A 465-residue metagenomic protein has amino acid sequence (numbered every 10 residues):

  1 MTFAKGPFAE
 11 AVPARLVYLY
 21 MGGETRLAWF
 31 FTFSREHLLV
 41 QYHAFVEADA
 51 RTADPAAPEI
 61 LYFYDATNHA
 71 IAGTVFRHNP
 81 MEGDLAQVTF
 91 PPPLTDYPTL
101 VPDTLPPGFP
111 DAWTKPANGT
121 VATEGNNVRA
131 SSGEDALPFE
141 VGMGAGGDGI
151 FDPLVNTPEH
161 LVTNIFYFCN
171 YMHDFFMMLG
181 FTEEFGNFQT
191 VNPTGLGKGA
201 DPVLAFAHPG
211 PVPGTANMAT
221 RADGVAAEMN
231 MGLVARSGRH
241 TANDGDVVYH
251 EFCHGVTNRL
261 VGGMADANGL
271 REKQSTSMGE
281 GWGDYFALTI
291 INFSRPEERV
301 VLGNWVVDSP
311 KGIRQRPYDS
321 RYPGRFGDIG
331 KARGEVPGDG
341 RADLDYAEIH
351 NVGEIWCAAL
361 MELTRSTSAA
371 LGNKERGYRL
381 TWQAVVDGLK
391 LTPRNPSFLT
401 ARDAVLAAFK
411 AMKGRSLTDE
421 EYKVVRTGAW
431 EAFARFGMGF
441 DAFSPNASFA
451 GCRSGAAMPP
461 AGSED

Functional and structural regions predicted by a protein language model:
F3-R26, F30-V40, D49-W356, E362 (+3 more regions): Extracellular zinc-dependent metalloprotease catalytic-domain scaffold
G22, F398-D465: Beta/coil-rich, acidic/histidine-enriched accessory regions frequently appended to metallopeptidases
F31, F286, T381-L389, G428-F433: Short alpha-helical scaffolding segments that buttress acidic/His motifs in well-ordered protein cores
V46: Phosphate/diphosphate-binding loops
N164, F168, W282, W356-A359 (+4 more regions): Residue-level detector of well-ordered alpha-helical segments, enriched for hydrophobic/aromatic packing positions
T182-E184, R295-E297, T367-Y378, M412-V424: Structural helix-adjacent loops and short alpha-helical linkers that scaffold large soluble proteins
I290, M361-S368, V405: Well-ordered alpha-helical scaffold segments within catalytic/enzyme domains
G372-F409, T418: Soluble extracellular-acting proteins and domains
